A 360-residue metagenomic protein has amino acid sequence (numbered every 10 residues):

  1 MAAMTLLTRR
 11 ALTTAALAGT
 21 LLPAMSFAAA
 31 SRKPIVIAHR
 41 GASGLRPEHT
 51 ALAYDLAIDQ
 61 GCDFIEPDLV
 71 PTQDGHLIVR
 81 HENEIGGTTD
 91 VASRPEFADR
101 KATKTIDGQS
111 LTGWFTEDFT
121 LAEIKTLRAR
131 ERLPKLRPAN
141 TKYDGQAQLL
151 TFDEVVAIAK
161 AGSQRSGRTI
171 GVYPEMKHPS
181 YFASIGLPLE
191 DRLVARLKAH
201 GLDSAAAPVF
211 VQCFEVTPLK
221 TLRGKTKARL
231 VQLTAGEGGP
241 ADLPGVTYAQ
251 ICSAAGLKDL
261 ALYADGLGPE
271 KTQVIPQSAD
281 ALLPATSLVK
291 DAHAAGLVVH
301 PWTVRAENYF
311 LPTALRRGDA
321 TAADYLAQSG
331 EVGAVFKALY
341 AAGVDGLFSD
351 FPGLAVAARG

Functional and structural regions predicted by a protein language model:
M1-L7, A16-A18: Secretory targeting signals
T13-G360: Phosphate-group recognition and catalysis centered on beta-loop-alpha active-site segments
